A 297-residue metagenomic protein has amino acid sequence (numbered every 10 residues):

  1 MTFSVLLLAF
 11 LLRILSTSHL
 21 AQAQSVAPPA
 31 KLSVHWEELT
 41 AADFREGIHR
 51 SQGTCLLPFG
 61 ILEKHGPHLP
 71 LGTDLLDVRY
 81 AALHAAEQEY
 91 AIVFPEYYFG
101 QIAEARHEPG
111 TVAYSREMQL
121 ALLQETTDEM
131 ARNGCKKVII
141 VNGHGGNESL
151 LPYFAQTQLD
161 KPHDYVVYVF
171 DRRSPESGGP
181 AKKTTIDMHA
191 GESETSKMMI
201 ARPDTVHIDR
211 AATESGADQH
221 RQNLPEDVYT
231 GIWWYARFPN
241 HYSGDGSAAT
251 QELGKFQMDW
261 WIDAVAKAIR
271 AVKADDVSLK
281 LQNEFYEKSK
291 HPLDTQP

Functional and structural regions predicted by a protein language model:
M1-F3, E63: Short intrinsically disordered, low-complexity coil segments enriched in acidic
F3-S18: Bacterial N-terminal signal peptides
Q24-E117, A121-K137, G145-P297: Extended, histidine- and acidic-residue-enriched regions that form the cofactor-binding/catalytic faces
